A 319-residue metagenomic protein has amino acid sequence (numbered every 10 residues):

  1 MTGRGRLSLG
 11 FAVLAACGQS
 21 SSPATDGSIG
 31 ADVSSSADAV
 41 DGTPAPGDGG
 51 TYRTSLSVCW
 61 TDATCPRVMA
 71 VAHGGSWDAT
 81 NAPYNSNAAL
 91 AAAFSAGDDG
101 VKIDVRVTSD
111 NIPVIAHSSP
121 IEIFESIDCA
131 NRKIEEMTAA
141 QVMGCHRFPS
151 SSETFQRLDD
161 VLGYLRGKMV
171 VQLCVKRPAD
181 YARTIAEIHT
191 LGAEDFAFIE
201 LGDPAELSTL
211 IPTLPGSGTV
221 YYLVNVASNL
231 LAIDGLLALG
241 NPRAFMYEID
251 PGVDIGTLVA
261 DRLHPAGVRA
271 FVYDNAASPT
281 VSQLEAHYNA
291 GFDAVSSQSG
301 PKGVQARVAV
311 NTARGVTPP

Functional and structural regions predicted by a protein language model:
M1-R4, S8-R53: Ser/Thr-rich, Pro/Gly/Ala-heavy low-complexity intrinsically disordered linkers and tails of secreted extracellular
A45-P319: Phosphate-group recognition and catalysis centered on beta-loop-alpha active-site segments
